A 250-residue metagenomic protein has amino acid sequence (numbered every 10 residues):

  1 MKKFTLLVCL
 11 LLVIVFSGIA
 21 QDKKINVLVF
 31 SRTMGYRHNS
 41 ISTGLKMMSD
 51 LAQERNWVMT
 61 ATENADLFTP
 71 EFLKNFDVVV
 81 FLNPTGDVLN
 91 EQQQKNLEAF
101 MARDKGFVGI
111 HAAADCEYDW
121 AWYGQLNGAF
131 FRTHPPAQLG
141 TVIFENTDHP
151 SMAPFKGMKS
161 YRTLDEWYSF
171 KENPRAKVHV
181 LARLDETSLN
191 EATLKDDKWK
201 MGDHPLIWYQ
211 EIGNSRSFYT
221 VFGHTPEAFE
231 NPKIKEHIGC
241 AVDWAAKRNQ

Functional and structural regions predicted by a protein language model:
M1-K23: Bacterial Sec-dependent N-terminal signal peptides
F16-I19, F68-P70, Y168-K171, W208: Short, flexible, glycine/charge-rich loop motifs used to bind or transfer phosphoryl groups or to couple energy/partner
Q21-C116: Helical hinge/lid and interdomain linker segments adjacent to catalytic or ligand-binding clefts that mediate domain
D22-I25, S31, D50-W57, E63 (+3 more regions): Extracellular ligand-binding/catalytic regions of CAZymes and related secreted enzymes and adhesion modules
S31, E63-A65, H111, N146 (+3 more regions): Residues at the C-termini of beta-strands that transition into short coil/loop
T43, M47, N75, Q92 (+6 more regions): Extracytoplasmic/secreted proteins, especially bacterial periplasmic and envelope-associated proteins
D87-F155: A glycine-rich, often tryptophan-bearing local segment used as a flexible ligand/cofactor-contacting loop or short
A129, H134-G213: Catalytic beta-strand/loop cores that center a nucleophilic Ser/Cys/Thr and support acyl-enzyme chemistry
